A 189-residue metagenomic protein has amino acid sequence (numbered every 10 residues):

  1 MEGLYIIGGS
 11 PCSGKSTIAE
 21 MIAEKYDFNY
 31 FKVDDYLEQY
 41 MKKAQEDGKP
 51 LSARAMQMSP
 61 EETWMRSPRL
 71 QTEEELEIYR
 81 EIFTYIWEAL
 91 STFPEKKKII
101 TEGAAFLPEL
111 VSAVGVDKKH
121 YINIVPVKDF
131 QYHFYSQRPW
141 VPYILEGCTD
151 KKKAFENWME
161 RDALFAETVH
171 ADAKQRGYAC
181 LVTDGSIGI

Functional and structural regions predicted by a protein language model:
I7: Hydrophobic anchor at the beta1->P-loop junction of P-loop NTPases
C12-S13: ATP-binding Walker
S16: Walker A/P-loop
F28-A44: Short beta-strand-centered segment that lines the nucleotide-binding/catalytic pocket of NTP-utilizing
Q39-K98, A105: ATP-dependent small-molecule kinase phosphotransfer cores that center on conserved nucleotide phosphate-binding segments
L90-G147: ATP-dependent NMP and nucleoside kinases share a basic, alpha-helical "lid"
P142-G188: Small-molecule kinase domains that catalyze NTP-dependent phosphoryl transfer to phosphate-bearing small molecules
